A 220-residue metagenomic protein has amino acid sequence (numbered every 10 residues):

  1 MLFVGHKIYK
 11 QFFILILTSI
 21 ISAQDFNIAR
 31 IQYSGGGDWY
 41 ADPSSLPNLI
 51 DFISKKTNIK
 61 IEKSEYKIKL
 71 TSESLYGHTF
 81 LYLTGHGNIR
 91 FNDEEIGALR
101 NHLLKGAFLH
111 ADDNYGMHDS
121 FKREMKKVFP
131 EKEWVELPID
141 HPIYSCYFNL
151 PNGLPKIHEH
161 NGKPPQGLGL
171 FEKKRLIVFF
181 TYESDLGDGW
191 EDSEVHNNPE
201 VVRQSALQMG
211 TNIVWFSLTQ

Functional and structural regions predicted by a protein language model:
M1-I8: N-terminal secretory signal peptides that target proteins for export/translocation
K10-I20: Sec-dependent N-terminal signal peptides
A23-F80, T84-G87, I177, D185-L186 (+1 more regions): Aromatic-Pro/Gly-enriched surface loop or interdomain linker that acts as a lid/target-recognition segment
F26-N27, G35-G36, S44-N48, H118-E194 (+1 more regions): An acidic, glycine-rich "communication" segment
I28, F80-D119: Short alpha-beta junction capping motif
K60-I68, A111-N114, K132-D140: Surface-exposed patches in mature extracellular/periplasmic domains of secreted proteins
K63-L70, N92-A98, G162-Q166: Alpha-helical scaffolding within the catalytic cores of extracellular/periplasmic polymer-degrading hydrolases
L75, F80, N88, D140-N149: Active-site- or binding-pocket-proximal scaffold segments within functional domains
